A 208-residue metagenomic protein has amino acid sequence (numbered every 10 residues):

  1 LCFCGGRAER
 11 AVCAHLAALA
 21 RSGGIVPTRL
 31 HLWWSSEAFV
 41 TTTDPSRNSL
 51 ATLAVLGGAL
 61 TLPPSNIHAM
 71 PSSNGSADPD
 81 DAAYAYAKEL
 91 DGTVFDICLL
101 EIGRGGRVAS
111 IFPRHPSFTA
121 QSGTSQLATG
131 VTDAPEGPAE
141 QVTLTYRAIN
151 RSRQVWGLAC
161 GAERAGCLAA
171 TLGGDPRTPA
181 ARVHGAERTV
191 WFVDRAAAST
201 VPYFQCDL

Functional and structural regions predicted by a protein language model:
L1-A20: Glycine-rich N-terminal segment of FAD-binding domains in flavoprotein oxidoreductases, spanning the beta-loop-helix
F3-A8, L100-R104, C160: Glycine-rich beta-strand-to-loop/alpha-helix junction loops that act as flexible
H15-V26, L50-L53, P113-S122: A glycine- and small-aliphatic-rich helix-loop capping segment at beta-alpha/alpha-beta transitions that lines
R21-H31, L60-L62, A120-Q121, R147-S152 (+1 more regions): Short, conserved loop/helix-junction motifs that constitute active-site signature segments in enzyme catalytic cores
I25-L99: Ligand-binding beta-strand-loop-alpha-helix segment within the catalytic cores of soluble metabolic enzymes
P79, A109-R114, C167-T171, Y203: A short secondary-structure junction signal
L100, R104-R147: Class I SAM-dependent methyltransferase SAM-binding "motif I" and its flanking Rossmann-like core
R147, R151-L208: ATP/nucleoside-binding phosphotransfer catalytic cores, i.e., glycine-rich phosphate-binding loops
